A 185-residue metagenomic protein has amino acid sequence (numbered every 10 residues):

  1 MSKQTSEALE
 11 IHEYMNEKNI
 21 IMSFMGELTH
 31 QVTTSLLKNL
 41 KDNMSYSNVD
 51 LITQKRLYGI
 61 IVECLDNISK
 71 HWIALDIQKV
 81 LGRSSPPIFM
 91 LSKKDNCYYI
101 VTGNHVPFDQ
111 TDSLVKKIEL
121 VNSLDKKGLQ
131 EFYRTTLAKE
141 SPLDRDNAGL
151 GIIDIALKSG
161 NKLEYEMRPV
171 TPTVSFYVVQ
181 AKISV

Functional and structural regions predicted by a protein language model:
S2-M22, Q31, S35, H71-V185: Conserved beta-strand-loop-beta-strand hairpin that lines the nucleotide-binding pocket of ATP/GTP-utilizing enzymes
F24-G26: An anionic oxygen-ligand recognition environment, strongly enriched in 2H phosphoesterase
L28-K38, D42: N-terminal ordered "arm"
K38-V62, L137-R145: Conserved short strand/loop->alpha-helix "switch" segment adjacent to the catalytic nucleotide/phosphoryl-transfer site
L40-M44, N48, I68, W72 (+1 more regions): Hydrophobic, Leu/Ile/Phe/Ala-enriched alpha-helical segments that form helix-helix packing faces
E63, N67: Conserved polar catalytic motif of the HATPase_c/GHKL fold
